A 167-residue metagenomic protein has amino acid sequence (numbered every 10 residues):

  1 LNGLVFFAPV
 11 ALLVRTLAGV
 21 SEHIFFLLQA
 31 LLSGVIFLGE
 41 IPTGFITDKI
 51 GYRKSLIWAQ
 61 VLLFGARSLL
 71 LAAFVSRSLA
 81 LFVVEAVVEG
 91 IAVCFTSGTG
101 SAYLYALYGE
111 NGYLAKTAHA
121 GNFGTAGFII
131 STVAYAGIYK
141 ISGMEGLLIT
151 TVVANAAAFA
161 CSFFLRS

Functional and structural regions predicted by a protein language model:
L1-L38: Helix-loop boundary and gating motifs at the non-cytosolic
S33-I41, F128-V133: Residue-level signature of mid-helix packing/kink "hotspots" within the transmembrane helices of 12-pass Major
K49-Q60: Cytoplasmic membrane-interface "Motif A"-like loop-to-helix N-cap segments of 12-TM Major Facilitator Superfamily
V61-R77: C-terminal ends and interior cores of transmembrane alpha-helices in multi-pass membrane transporters/permeases
A80-V88: Paired small-residue
V87-G124: Cytoplasmic helix-loop-helix junction between adjacent transmembrane helices in 12-TM secondary transporters
F128-T151: Transmembrane alpha-helix termini and helix-breaking/packing motifs in multi-pass membrane transporters
G146-F164: Symmetry-related core transmembrane helices of the 12-TM Major Facilitator Superfamily/SLC fold
